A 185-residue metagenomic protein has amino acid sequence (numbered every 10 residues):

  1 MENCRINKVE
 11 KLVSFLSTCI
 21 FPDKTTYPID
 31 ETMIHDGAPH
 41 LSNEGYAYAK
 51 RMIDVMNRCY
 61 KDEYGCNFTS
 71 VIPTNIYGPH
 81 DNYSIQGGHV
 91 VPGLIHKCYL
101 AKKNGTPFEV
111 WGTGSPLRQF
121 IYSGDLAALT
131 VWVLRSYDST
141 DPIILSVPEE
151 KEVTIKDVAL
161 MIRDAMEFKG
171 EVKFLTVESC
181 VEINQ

Functional and structural regions predicted by a protein language model:
M1-N43, T69: Conserved Rossmann-fold NAD(P)-dependent oxidoreductase catalytic core, especially the SDR/UDP-sugar
C4, Y60-K61, C98, V133-L134: Hydrophobic pocket-lining residues that define ligand/cofactor binding sites across diverse proteins
L16-S17, D54-H80, P92-L94, N104-V110: Conserved beta-loop-beta element that borders a ligand/cofactor-binding pocket
I20-F21, I76-G78, V90, L126 (+1 more regions): Conserved sequence/active-site signature of Rossmann-fold short-chain dehydrogenase/reductase
D23-T25, P79-N82: Short beta-loop-alpha junction of Rossmann-like oxidoreductase domains
P39-G45, C59, I85: Active-site loop-to-helix junction immediately N-terminal to the catalytic Tyr of the SDR YXXXK motif in Rossmann-fold
G45, A49-M52: Active-site helix of classical SDR
L100-Q185: C-terminal substrate-binding subdomain of Rossmann-fold SDR/epimerase-dehydratase oxidoreductases
